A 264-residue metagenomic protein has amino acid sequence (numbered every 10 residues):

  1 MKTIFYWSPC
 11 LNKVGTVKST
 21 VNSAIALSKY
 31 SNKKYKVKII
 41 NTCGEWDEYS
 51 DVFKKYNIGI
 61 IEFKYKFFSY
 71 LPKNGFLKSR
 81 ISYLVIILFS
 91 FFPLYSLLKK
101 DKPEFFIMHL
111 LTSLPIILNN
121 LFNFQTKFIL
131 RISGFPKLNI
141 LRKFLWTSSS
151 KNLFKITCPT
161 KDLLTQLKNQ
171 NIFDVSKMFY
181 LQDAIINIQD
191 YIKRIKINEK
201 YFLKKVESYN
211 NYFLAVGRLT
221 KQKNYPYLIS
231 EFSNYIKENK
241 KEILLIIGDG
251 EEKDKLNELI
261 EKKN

Functional and structural regions predicted by a protein language model:
Y6-V14, K18, A26-I81, K168-N171 (+1 more regions): N-terminal strand-loop element at the rim of the active site of nucleotide-sugar-dependent glycosyltransferases
V14-I25, N211, A215-N234, E251-N257: A conserved mid-protein helix/loop that constitutes part of the nucleotide-sugar donor-binding site
I39-D47, I185, V216-Q222, I243-L256: Glycosyltransferase donor-sugar binding loop
N57-G59, N257-N264: Nucleotide-activated donor-binding/catalytic signature segment of Leloir-type glycosyltransferases, i.e., the conserved
I61, K151-K196: Donor nucleotide-sugar binding/catalytic pocket of nucleotide-sugar-dependent glycosyltransferases
K78, S82, L98, F128-C158 (+2 more regions): A conserved, positively charged/aromatic
I86-S90, I107-L114, I132: Short His-centered aromatic/hydrophobic patch
D190-E207, Y212: A short helix/loop element that forms part of the nucleotide-sugar donor recognition site in Leloir-type
